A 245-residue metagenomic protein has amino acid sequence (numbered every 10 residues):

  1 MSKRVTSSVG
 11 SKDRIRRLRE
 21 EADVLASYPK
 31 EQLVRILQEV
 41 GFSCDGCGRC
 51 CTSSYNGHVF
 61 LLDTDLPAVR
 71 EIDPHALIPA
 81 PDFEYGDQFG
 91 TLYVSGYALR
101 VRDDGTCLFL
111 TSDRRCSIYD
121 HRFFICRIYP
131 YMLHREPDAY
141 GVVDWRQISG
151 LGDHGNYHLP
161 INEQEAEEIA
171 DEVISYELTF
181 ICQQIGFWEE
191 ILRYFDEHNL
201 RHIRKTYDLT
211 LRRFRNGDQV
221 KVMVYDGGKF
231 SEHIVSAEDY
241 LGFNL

Functional and structural regions predicted by a protein language model:
M1-L245: Short loop/turn segments that flank or connect secondary-structure elements
